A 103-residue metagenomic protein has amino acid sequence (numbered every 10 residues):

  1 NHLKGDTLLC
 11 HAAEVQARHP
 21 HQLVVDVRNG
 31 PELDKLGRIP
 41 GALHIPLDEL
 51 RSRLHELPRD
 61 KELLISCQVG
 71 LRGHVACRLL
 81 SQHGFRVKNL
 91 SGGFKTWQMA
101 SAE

Functional and structural regions predicted by a protein language model:
N1-L23, V27-E103: Rhodanese-like catalytic fold shared by cysteine-dependent sulfurtransferases and DSP/PTP-type phosphatases
